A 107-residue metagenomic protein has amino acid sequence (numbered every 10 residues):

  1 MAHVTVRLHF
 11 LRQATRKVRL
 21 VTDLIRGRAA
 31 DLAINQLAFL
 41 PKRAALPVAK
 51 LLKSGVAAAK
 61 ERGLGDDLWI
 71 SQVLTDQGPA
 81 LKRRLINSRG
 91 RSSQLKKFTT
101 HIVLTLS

Functional and structural regions predicted by a protein language model:
M1-T75, K97-S107: Ribosome large-subunit tunnel/peptidyl-transferase-proximal elements
Q36-F39, L81-L85: Broad hydrophobic/π-residue packing in well-ordered secondary structure
D76-A80: Short, charged/polar surface micro-motifs in flexible loops or helix N-caps
K82-F98: C-terminal structural segments of small proteins and small subunits
